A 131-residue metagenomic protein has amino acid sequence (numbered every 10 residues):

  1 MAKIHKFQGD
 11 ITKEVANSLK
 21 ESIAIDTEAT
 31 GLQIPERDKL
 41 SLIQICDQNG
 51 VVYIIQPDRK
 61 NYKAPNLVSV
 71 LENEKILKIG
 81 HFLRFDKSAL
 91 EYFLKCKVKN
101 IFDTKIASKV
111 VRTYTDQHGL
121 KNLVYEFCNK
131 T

Functional and structural regions predicted by a protein language model:
M1-N122: Conserved RNase H-like, two-metal-ion catalytic cores of nucleic-acid enzymes
N122-T131: A short, charged helix-loop
